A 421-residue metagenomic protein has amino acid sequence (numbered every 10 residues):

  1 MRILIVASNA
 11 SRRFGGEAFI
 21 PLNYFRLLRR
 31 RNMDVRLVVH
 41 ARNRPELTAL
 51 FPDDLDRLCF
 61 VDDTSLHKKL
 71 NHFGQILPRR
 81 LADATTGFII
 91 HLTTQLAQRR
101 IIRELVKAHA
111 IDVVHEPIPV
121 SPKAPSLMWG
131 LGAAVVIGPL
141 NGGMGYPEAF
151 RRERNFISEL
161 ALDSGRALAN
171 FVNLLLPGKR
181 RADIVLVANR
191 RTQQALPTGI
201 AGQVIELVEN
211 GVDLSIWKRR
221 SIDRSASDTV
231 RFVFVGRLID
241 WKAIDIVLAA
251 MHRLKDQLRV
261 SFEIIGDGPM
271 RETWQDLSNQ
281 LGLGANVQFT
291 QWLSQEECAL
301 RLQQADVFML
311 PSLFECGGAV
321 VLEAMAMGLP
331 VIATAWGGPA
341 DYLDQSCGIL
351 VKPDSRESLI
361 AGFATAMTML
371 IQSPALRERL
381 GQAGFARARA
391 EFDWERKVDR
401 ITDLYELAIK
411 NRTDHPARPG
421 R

Functional and structural regions predicted by a protein language model:
S8, S65-T86, G132-N173: Acceptor-binding helix/loop patch of EC 2.4 sugar-transfer enzymes, predominantly nucleotide-sugar-dependent
C59-V61, G165-R220, S227: Donor nucleotide-sugar binding/catalytic pocket of nucleotide-sugar-dependent glycosyltransferases
L140, D223-K242, L248-M251, E263: Conserved donor-binding/catalytic core segment of Leloir-type glycosyltransferases
T273-L293: Nucleotide-activated donor-binding/catalytic signature segment of Leloir-type glycosyltransferases, i.e., the conserved
W292-L293, L300-A305: Short alpha-helical donor nucleotide-sugar binding micro-motif in glycosyltransferases
L313: Aromatic "clamp/platform" in nucleotide-sugar-dependent glycosyltransferases that forms part of the donor/acceptor
P330-A333, A340: Short hydrophobic beta-strand element within catalytic cores of glycosyltransferases and related nucleotide-activated
A340-M369, A375-R379: Change "using UDP/GDP/dTDP sugars" to "using nucleotide sugars
